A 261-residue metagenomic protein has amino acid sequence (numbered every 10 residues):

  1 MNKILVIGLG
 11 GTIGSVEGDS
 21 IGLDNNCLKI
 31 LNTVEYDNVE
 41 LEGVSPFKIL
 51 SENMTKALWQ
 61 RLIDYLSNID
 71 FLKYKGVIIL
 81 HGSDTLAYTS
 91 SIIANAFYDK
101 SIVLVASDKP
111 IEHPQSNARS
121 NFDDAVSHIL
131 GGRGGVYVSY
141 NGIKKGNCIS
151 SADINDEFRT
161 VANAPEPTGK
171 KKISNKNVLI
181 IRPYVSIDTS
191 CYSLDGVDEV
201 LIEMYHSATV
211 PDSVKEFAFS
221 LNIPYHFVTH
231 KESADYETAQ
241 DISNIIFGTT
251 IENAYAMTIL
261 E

Functional and structural regions predicted by a protein language model:
M1-E261: Active-site histidine-anchored catalytic micro-motif
